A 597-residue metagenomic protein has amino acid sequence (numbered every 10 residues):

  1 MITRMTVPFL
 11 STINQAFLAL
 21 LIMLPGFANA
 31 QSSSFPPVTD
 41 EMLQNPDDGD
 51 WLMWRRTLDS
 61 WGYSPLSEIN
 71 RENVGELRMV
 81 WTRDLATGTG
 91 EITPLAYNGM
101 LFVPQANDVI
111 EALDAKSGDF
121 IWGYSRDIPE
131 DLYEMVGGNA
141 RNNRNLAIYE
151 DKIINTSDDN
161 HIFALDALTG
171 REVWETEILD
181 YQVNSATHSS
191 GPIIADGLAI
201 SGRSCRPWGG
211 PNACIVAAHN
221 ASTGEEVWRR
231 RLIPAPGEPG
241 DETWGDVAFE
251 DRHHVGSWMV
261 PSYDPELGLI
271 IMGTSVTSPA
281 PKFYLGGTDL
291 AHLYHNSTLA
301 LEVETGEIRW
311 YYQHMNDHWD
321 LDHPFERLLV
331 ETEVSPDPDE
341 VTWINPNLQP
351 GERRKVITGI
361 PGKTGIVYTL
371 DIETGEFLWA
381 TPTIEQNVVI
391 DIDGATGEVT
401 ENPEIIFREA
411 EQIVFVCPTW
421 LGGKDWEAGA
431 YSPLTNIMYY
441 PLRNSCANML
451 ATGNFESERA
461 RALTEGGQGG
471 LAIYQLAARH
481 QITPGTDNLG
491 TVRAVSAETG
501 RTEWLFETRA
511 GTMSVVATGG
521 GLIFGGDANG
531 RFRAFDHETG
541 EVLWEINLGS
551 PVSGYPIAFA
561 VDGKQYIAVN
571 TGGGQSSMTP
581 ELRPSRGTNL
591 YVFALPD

Functional and structural regions predicted by a protein language model:
P8-G26: Bacterial N-terminal signal peptides
Q31-L85, T89, D119-M135, R171-D180 (+9 more regions): Aromatic (tryptophan-biased) beta-strands that constitute blades/sheets of beta-rich domains
W51-R55, T87-V109, M135-I162, S185-G210 (+10 more regions): Repeat-blade elements of multi-bladed beta-propeller folds
R71-V74, A115, A167, A221 (+9 more regions): Inter-blade boundary loops/turns of WD-repeat beta-propellers
V109-R126, A167, I215-L232, H254-M272 (+5 more regions): Carboxylate/His-rich catalytic cores and anion/metal-binding grooves
L165, A213-E226, A291-T305, D371-G375 (+2 more regions): Beta-propeller blade signature
D317-H318, P324-E326, I384-V389, C417-T419 (+2 more regions): Conserved blade-ending motifs and adjacent loop-strand segments that build the rim/top face of beta-propeller domains
L328-I384, V388-V389, R408-T419, H537 (+2 more regions): Phosphate/diphosphate-binding loops
